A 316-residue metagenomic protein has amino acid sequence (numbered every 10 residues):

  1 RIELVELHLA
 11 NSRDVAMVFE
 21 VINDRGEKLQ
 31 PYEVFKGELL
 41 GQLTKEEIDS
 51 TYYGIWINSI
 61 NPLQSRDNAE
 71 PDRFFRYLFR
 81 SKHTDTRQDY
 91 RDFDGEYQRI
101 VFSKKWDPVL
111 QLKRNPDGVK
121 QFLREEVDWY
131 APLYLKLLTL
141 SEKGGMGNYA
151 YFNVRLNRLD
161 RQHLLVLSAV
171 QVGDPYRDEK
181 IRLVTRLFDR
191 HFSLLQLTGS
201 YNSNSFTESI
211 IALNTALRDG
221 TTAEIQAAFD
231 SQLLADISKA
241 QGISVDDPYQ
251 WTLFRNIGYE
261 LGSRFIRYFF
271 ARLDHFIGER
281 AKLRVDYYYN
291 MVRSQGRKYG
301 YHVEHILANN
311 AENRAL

Functional and structural regions predicted by a protein language model:
R1-D14: Short, basic/polar, glycine-containing "phosphate-handling" surface segments that engage DNA
E3, Y32-K36, L40-E279: A cross-family structural signal marking well-folded subdomains
V5-L7, Y32, E304-N309: Generic beta-strand/beta-sheet core signal
N11-V15, G26, Q42, A308-R314: Flexible loop/turn segments at secondary-structure boundaries
R293-L316: Histidine-centered nuclease catalytic patch
